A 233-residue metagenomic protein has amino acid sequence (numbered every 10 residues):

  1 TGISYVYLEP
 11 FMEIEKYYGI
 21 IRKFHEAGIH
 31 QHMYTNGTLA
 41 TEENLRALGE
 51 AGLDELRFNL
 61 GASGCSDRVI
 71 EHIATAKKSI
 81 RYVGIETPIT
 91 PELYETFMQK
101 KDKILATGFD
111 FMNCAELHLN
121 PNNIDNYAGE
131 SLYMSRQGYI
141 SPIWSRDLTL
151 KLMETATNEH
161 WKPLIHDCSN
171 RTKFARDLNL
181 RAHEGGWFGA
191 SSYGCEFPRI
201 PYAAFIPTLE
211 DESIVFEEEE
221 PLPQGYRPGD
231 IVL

Functional and structural regions predicted by a protein language model:
T1-E13, A27-A40, A51-R68, Y82-P91 (+1 more regions): Core AdoMet radical
I14-R22, T41-G49, R68-H72, F97-K100 (+1 more regions): Distinct, well-ordered alpha-helical segments
H25-E26, K78: Short conserved AdoMet
A40-T41, A175: Short, charged/polar "capping" segments at the starts of alpha-helices and the immediately preceding loops
I70-R176, S191-A203: Conserved C-terminal portion of the radical SAM core fold that forms the substrate/S-adenosylmethionine-binding
A175, H183-E184: Intrinsically disordered, acidic Ser/Thr/Pro-rich low-complexity regulatory segments
L180-H183, G189-S191: N-terminal pre-core extensions flanking Radical SAM catalytic domains
G189-S191, C195-L233: Radical SAM enzyme core and accessory elements
